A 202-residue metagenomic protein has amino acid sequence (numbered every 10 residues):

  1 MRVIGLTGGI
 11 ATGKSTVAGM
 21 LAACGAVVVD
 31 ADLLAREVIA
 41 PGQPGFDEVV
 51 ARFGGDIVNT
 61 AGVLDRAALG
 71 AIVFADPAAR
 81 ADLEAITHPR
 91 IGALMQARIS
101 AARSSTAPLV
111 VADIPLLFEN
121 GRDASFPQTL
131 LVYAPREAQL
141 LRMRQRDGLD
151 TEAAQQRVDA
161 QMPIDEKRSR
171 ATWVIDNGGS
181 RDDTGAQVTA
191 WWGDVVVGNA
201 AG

Functional and structural regions predicted by a protein language model:
M1-A26, A31-L33: Walker A (P-loop) phosphate-binding motif
V3, A26-V28, P108-L109, R168 (+1 more regions): Hydrophobic "anchor" residues on beta-strands that sit immediately upstream of conserved functional sites
G13, D32, L83, V111 (+3 more regions): Residue-level signal for inorganic ion chemistry
C24, F46-V50, R136-R144, T151 (+1 more regions): An amphipathic alpha-helix signature
L33-L109: ATP-dependent small-molecule kinase phosphotransfer cores that center on conserved nucleotide phosphate-binding segments
M95, A124-S125, L141, Q145-V196 (+1 more regions): Small-molecule kinase domains that catalyze NTP-dependent phosphoryl transfer to phosphate-bearing small molecules
Q96-S105, L109-Q145: ATP-dependent NMP and nucleoside kinases share a basic, alpha-helical "lid"
